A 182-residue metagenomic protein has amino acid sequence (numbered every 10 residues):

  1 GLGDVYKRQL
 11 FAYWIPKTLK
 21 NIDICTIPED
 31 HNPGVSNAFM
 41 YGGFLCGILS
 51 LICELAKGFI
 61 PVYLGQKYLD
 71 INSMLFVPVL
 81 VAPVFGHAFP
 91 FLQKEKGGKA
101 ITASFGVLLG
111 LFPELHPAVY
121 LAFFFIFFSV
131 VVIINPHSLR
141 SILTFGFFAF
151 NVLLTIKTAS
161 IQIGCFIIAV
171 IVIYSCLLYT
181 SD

Functional and structural regions predicted by a protein language model:
G1-Q9, Y179-D182: Conserved small/polar residues in nucleotide/adenosyl-binding loops
D4-Q9, V84-K94, V130-N135: Transmembrane alpha-helix interface/packing and boundary motifs in multi-pass membrane proteins, characterized by
W14-F44, S181: Cytosolic, membrane-interface loops and tails of multi-pass inner-membrane proteins
I24-H31, F91-F105, P136-F147: Short, non-helical or kinked segments that cap or interrupt transmembrane helices
G34, F39-Q66: Multi-pass membrane catalytic core of lipid/isoprenoid biosynthesis enzymes
G42, G65, I101-I134, F147-T155: Interfacial segments of multi-pass membrane proteins
V62-P78, G110-A118, L154-G164: Helix-coil boundary and interhelical linker segments in multi-pass alpha-helical membrane proteins
H116-F123, S138-F145, I156-A169: Loop-to-transmembrane alpha-helix initiation sites
